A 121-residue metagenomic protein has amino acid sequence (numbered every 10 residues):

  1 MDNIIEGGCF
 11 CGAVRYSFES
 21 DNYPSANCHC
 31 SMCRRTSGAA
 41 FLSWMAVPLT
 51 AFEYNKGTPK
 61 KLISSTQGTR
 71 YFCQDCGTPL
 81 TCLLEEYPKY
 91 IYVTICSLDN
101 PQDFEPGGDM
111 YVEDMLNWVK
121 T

Functional and structural regions predicted by a protein language model:
M1-T121: A short Gly-Trp-Pro
